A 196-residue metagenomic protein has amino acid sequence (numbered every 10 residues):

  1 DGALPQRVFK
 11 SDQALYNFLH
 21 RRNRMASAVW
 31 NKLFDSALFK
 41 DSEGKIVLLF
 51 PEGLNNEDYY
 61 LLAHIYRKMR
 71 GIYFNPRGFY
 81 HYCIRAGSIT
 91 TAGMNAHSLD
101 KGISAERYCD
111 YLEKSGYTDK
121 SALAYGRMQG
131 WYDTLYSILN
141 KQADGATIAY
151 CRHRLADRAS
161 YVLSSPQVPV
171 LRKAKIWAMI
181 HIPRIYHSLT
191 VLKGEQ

Functional and structural regions predicted by a protein language model:
D1-Y73, G87-G93: Donor-binding/catalytic cores of nucleotide-activated saccharide and glycerol-phosphate transferases/polymerases
Y66, Y125-T134: P-loop NTPase catalytic cores that bind/hydrolyze ATP
Y73-N75, A122: A structural signal for short, well-ordered beta-strand segments and their strand-loop junctions that often border
G78-A86, T91-D119, Y132-L163: Catalytic core of nucleotide-sugar-dependent glycosyltransferases
T118-G126: All-alpha amphipathic helical-bundle segments outside canonical DNA-binding/catalytic cores that form hydrophobic
K141-Q196: Membrane-interface aromatic/basic loop that binds lipid-linked glycans or pyrophosphate carriers, typified by
